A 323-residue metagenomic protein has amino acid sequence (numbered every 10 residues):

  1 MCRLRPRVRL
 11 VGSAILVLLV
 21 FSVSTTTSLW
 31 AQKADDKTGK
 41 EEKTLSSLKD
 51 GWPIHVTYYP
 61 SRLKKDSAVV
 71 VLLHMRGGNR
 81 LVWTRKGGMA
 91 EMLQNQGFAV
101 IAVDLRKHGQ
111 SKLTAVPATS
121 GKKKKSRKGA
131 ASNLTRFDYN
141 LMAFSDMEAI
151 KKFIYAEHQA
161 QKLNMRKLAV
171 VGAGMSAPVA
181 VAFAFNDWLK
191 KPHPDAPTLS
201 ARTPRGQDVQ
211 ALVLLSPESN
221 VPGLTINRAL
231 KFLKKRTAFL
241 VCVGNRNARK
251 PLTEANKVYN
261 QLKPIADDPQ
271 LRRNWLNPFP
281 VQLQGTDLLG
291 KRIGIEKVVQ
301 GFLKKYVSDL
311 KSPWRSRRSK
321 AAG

Functional and structural regions predicted by a protein language model:
Q32-K65: N-terminal cap/lid segment of alpha/beta-hydrolase-fold proteins
S67, H74-N79: Active-site glycine-rich loops that stabilize anionic/oxyanionic intermediates across multiple enzyme folds
G78-M89: The serine-hydrolase catalytic nucleophile loop
L93-S120: Conserved alpha/beta-hydrolase
A118-Q161: Alpha/beta-hydrolase active-site loop
Q161-G174: Alpha/beta-hydrolase fold nucleophile elbow
P194-R272: The feature captures the conserved acid-bearing segment of alpha/beta-hydrolase catalytic domains
A266-G323: C-terminal catalytic histidine-bearing segment of alpha/beta-hydrolase fold enzymes
